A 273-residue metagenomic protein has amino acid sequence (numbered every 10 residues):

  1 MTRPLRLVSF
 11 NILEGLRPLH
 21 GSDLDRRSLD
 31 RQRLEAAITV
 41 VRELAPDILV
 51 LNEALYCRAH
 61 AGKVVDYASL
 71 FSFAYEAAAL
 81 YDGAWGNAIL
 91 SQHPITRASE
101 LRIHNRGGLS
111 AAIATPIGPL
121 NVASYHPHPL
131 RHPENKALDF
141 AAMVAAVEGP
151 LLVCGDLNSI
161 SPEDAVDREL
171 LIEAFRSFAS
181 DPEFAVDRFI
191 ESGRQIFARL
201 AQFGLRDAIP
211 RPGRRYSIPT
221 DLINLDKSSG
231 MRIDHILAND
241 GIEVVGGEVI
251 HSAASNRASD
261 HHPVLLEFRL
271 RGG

Functional and structural regions predicted by a protein language model:
M1-E43, A84-G273: Active-site regions of metal-assisted phosphoester/phosphodiester hydrolases, unifying DNase/endonuclease modules
I48, F71-Y75, Q92: Short phosphate/oxyanion-binding micro-motifs
I48-N52, S124: Short catalytic-loop micro-motif centered on adjacent basic/acidic residues
N52-L70, A84, A88, D164-L170: Metal-dependent catalytic neighborhoods of phosphoester/phosphodiester hydrolases
A78-L80: Short beta-strand-to-loop element that shapes/binds the nucleotide-sugar donor at the catalytic cleft/hinge
